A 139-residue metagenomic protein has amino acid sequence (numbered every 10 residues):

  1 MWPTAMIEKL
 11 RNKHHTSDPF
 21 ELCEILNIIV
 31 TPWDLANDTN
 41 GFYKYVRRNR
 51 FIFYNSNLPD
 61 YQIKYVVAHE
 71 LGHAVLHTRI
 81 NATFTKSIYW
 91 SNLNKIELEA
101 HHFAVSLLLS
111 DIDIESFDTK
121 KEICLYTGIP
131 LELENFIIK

Functional and structural regions predicted by a protein language model:
M1-K139: Active-site hotspot residues in diverse enzymes, especially metal/ion-binding acidic/histidine motifs
